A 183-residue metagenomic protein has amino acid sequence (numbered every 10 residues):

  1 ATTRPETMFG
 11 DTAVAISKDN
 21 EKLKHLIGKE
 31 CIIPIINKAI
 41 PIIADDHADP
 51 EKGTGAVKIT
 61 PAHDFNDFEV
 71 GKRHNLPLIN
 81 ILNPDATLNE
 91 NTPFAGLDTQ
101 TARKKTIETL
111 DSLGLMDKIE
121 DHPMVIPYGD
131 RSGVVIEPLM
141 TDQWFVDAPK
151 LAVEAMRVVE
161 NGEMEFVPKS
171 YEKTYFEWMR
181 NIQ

Functional and structural regions predicted by a protein language model:
A1-T3: Short hydrophobic beta-strand that contains or immediately precedes a catalytic carboxylate
P5-P84, E154: Catalytic alpha/beta core of large soluble enzyme barrels
K52-Q183: Residue patterns forming the tRNA-binding/recognition surfaces of aminoacyl-tRNA synthetases and related DALR
